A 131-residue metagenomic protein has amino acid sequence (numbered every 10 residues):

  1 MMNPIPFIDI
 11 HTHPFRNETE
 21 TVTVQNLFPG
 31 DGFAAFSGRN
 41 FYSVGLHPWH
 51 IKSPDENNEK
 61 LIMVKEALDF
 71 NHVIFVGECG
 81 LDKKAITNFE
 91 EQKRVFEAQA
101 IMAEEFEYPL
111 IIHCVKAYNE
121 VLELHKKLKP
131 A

Functional and structural regions predicted by a protein language model:
M1-A131: Mid-domain alpha/beta scaffold segments of enzyme catalytic cores
